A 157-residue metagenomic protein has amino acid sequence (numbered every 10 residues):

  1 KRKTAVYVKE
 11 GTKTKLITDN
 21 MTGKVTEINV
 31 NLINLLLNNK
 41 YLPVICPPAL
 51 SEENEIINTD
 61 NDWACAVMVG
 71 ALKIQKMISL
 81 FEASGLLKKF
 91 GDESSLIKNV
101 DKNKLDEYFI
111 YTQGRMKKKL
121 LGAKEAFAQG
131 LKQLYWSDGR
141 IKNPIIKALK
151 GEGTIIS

Functional and structural regions predicted by a protein language model:
K1-S157: C-terminal catalytic "cap/lid" subdomain
